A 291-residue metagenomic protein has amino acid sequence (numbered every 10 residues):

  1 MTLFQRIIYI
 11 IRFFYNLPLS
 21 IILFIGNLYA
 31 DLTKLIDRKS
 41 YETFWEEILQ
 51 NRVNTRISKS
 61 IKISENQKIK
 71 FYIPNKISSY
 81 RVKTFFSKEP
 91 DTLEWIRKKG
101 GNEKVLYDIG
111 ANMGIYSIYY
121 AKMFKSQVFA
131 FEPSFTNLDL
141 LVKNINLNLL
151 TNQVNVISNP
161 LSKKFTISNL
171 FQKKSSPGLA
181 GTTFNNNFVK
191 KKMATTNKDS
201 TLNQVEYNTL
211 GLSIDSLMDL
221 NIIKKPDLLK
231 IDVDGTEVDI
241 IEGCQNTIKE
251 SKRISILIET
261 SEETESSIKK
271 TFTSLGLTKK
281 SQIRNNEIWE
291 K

Functional and structural regions predicted by a protein language model:
M1-F135, D139-Q153, D199-N203, N208 (+3 more regions): S-adenosyl-L-methionine
T84-V105, N169, N186-S251, E263-L275: Short internal loop-to-helix segment that lines adenine-nucleotide cofactor pockets
Y107-I109, F131, N159, L229-I231 (+1 more regions): Active-site flanking residues adjacent to catalytic metal/cofactor-binding acidic residues
A111-M113, F135, K163, V233-E237 (+1 more regions): Short, glycine/acidic-enriched loop or turn micro-motifs at the edges of active sites
V142-S213: S-adenosyl-L-methionine
K252-T260: Conserved beta-strand signature within the Rossmann-like core of class I S-adenosyl-L-methionine
